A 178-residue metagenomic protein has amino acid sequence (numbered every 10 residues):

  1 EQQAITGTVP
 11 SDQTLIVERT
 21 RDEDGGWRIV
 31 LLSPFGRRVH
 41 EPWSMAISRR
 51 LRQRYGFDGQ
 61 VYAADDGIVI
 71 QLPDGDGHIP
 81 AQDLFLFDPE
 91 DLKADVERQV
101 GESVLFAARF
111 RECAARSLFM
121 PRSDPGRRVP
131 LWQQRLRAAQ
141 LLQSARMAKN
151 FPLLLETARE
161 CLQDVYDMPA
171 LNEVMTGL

Functional and structural regions predicted by a protein language model:
E1-L178: Extended, highly charged accessory segments
